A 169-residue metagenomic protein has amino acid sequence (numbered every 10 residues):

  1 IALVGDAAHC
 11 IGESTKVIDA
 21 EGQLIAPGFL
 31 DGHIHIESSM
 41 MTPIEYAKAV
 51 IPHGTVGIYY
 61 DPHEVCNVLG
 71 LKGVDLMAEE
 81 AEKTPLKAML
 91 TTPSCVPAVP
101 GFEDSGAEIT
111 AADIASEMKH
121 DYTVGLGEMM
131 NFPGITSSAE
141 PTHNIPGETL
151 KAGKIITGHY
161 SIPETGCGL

Functional and structural regions predicted by a protein language model:
I1-P27: Histidine-rich, glycine-flanked metal-binding segment
G5-D6, T92, Y160: Short loop/edge segments at beta-strand edges and connector loops that shape dinucleotide/nucleotide cofactor-binding
D6, Q23, F29, T55 (+1 more regions): Gly/Ser/Thr-rich helix-start
S14-K16, G28, T110, E148 (+1 more regions): Loop-rich non-cytosolic ectodomains and luminal regions
Q23-Y46: Di-metal (Zn2+ and/or Mg2+/Mn2+) metal-binding site signature of metallo-dependent hydrolases with the MBL/beta-CASP
H33-H35, H63, H159-Y160: Histidine-centered active-site/metal-ligand motif
I44-K154: Divalent-metal coordination cores built from histidine and acidic residues
S161-G166: Short acidic loop-to-helix transition motifs that present clustered carboxylates
